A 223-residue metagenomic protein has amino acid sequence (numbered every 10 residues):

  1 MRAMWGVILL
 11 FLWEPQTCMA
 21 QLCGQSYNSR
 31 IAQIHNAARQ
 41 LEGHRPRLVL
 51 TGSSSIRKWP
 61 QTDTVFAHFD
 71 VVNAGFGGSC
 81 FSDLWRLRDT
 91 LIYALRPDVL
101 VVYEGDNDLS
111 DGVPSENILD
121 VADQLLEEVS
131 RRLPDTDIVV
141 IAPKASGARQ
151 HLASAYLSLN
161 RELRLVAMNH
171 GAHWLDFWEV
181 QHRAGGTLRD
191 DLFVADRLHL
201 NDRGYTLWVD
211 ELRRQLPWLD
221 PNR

Functional and structural regions predicted by a protein language model:
M1-V49, P60, T64-F66, R213 (+1 more regions): N-terminal secretory targeting modules
V49-T51, V72: Conserved beta-strand elements of the Class I
L50, V102, V139-I141: Structural beta-sheet core signal
I56-V65, D70-V72, F81-L119, P143-G147: Oxyanion-hole/transition-state-stabilizing segment in secreted/luminal serine hydrolases and related acyltransferases
E116-Q124, A155-N160: Charged helix-capping and loop-helix junction motifs
L133-D137: A short helix->loop->beta-strand "cap" motif at the edges of active sites that frequently abuts
G147-R223: Catalytic His-Asp segment of secreted/periplasmic serine-dependent ester chemistry enzymes
